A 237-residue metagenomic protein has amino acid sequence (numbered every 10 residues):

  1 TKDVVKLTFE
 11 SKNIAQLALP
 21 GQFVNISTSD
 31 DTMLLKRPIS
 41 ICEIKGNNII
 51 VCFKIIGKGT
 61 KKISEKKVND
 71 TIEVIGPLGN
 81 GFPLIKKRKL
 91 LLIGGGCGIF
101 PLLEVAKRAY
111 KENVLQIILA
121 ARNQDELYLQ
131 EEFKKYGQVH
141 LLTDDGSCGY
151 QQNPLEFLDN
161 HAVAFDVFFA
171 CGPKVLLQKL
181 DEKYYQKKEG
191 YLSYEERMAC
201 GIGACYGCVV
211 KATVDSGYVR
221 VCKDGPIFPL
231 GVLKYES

Functional and structural regions predicted by a protein language model:
T1-V68: Ferredoxin-reductase
N13, D30, R122-N123, E196-M198 (+1 more regions): Glycine-rich beta-alpha junction loops
K58-R197: FNR/FR-type flavoprotein reductase catalytic core
K174-V175, E195-P226: Local cysteine-cluster metal-coordination motifs and their immediate loop/turn environment, predominantly Fe-S cluster
V221-S237: Short microdomains enriched in Cys/His and/or Lys/Arg
